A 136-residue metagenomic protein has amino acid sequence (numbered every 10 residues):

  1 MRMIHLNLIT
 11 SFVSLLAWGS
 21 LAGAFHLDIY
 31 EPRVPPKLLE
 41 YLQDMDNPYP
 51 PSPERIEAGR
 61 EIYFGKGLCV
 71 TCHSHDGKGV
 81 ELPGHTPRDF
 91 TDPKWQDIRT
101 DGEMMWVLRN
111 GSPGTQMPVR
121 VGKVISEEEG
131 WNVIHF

Functional and structural regions predicted by a protein language model:
M1-L6: Positively charged n-region of N-terminal signal peptides that target proteins for export
N7-G19: Bacterial N-terminal signal peptides
A24-Y30, G84-D89, V107-I134: Axial heme c-ligation environment in periplasmic c-type cytochrome domains
P32-F64: Electrostatic cytochrome c docking/interface patches
E54, A58, R99-E103, E128 (+1 more regions): Extracytoplasmic/secreted proteins, especially bacterial periplasmic and envelope-associated proteins
G59, K66-H75, V133-F136: The canonical Cys-X-X-Cys-His
T71-R109, V119: Gly/Gly-Pro-rich "capping" loops immediately C-terminal to redox-active cysteine motifs in periplasmic/lumenal
